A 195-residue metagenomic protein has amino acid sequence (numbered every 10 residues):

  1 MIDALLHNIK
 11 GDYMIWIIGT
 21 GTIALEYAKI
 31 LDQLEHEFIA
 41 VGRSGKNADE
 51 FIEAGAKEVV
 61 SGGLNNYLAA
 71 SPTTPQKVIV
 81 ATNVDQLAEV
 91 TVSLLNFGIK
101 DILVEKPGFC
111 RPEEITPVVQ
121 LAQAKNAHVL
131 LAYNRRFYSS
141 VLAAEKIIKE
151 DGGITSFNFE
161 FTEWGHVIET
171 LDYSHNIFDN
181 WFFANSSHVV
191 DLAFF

Functional and structural regions predicted by a protein language model:
I2-A54: N-terminal Rossmann-like dinucleotide-binding module
A24, D85-Q86, C110, F137 (+1 more regions): Glycine-rich nucleotide phosphate-binding loop and flanking beta-alpha elements of Rossmann-like dinucleotide-binding
L25, K29-Q33, V92, N96 (+2 more regions): Short, well-ordered alpha-helices that flank and scaffold nucleotide-derived cofactor binding pockets
F38-A40, I102, V129, F157: Hydrophobic/aromatic residues located in beta-strands of well-ordered beta-sheets within soluble catalytic
E58-L121, V141: Beta-loop-alpha module in the N-terminal Rossmann-like domain of NAD(P)-dependent dehydrogenases, especially those
S71, F109-T170: A contiguous active-site-proximal alpha/beta segment in oxidoreductase catalytic domains
A132-S139, I168-F195: Mid-domain beta-loop-alpha active-site segment that forms a flexible, acidic cofactor/metal-binding surface
